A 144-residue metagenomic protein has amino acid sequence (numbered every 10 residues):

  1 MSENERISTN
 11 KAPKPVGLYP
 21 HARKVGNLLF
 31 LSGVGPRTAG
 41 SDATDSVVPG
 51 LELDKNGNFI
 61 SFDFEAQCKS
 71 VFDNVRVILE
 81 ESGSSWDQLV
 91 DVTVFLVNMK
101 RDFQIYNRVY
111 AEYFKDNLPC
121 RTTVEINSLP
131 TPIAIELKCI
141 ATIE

Functional and structural regions predicted by a protein language model:
S2-E144: Short, polar/acidic, helix-capping and beta-turn segments at strand->helix junctions that line the mouths
